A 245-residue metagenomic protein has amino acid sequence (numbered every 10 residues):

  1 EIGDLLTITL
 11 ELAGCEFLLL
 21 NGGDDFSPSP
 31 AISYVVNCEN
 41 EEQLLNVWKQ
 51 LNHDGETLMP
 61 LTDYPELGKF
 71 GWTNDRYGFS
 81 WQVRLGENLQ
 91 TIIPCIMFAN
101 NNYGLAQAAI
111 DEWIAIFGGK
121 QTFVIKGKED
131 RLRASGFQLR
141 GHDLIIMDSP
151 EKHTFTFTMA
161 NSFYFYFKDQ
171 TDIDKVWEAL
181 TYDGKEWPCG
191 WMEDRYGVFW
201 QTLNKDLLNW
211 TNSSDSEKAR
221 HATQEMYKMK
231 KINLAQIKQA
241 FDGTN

Functional and structural regions predicted by a protein language model:
E1-P28, W81-V83, V124-T156, W200-K205: Conserved short beta-strand elements that form part of the metal-binding/catalytic scaffold of enzyme active sites
I2, F26, I32-G86, L207 (+1 more regions): Extended, hydrophobic interaction surfaces within ordered domains
G3-A13, F26-Q50, I93-N102, R133-Q138 (+3 more regions): Vicinal oxygen chelate
D4, P65-G68, D130-R131, K185-W187: Short, small/polar residue-rich loop motifs at catalytic or cofactor-binding pockets
L10, L51, D75, P94 (+5 more regions): Terminal peptide-recognition signature
S33, E56-T62, S80-D111, A115-E129 (+2 more regions): N-terminal beta-strand motif that seeds the catalytic metal site of vicinal oxygen chelate
H53-T62, L89-Q90, T171-A179, D183-E186: Active-site region of chymotrypsin-like
N74-W81, E193-L203: Short, glycine-anchored, charge-dense loop/turn motifs used at functional sites
